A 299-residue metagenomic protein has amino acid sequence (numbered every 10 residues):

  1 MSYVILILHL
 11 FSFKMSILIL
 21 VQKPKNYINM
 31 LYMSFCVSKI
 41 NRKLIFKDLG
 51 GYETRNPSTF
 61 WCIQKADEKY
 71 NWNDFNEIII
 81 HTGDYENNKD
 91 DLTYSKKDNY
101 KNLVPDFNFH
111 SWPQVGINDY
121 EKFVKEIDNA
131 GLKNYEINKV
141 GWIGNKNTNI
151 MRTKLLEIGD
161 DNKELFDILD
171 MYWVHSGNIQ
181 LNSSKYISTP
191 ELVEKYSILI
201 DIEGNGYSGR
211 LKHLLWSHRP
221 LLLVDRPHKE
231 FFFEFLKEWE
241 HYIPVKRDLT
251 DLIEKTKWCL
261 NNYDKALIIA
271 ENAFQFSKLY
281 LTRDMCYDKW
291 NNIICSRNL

Functional and structural regions predicted by a protein language model:
M1-T189: Secretory-pathway glycan-assembly enzymes, especially type II membrane glycosyltransferases that use nucleotide-sugar
I187-L299: Catalytic binding pocket for nucleotide-activated donors in carbohydrate/polymer assembly enzymes
